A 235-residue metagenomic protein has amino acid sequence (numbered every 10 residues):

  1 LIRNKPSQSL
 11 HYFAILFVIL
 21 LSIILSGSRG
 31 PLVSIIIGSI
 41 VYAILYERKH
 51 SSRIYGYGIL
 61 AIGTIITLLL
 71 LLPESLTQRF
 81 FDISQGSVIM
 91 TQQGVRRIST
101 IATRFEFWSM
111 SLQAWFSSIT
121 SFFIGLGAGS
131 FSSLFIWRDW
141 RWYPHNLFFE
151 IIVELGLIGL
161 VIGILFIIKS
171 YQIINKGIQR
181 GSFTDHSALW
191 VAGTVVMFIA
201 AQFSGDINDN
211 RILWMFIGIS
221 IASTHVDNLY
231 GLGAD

Functional and structural regions predicted by a protein language model:
L1-R48, K169, I173, T194-F198: Alpha-helical transmembrane segments of multi-pass inner-membrane proteins
I2-S9, L45-S52, K176-S182, S223-D235: Membrane-interface junctions at the ends of membrane-embedded or membrane-associated helices
Q8, I44, S52, E154-V196: Hydrophobic transmembrane alpha-helices and their immediate junctions
F17, I36, I40, I44 (+3 more regions): Generic alpha-helical transmembrane segments of integral inner-membrane proteins, especially permease/transport modules
F17, L25-S26, Y46-G94, L112-T120: A membrane-periplasm/extracellular boundary helix in multi-pass inner-membrane enzymes that assemble envelope glycans
S26-P31, R141-F149, Q202-W214: Membrane-interface catalytic loops of GT-C/OST-like multi-pass glycosylation enzymes that act
G94-L155: Long extracytoplasmic/lumenal interhelical loops at the membrane interface of multi-pass membrane proteins
L189-A200, D206-D235: Transmembrane alpha-helices of multi-pass inner-membrane enzymes
